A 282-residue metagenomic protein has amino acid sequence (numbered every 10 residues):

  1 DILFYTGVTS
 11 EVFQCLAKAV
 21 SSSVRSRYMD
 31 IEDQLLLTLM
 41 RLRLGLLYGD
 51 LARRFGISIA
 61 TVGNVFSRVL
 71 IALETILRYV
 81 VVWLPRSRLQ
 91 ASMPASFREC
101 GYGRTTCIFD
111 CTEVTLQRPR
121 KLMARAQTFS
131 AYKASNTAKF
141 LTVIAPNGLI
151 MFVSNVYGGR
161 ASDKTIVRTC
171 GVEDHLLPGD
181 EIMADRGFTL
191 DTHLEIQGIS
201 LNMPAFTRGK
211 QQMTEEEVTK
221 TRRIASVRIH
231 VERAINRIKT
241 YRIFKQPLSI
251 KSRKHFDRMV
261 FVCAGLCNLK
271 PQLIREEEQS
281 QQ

Functional and structural regions predicted by a protein language model:
D1-M29, R275-E276: Charged, often Cys/His-bearing segments associated with DNA-binding zinc-finger transcription factors
D30, Q34, L44-Q282: Short, well-ordered secondary-structure "scaffold" segments embedded in the functional core of diverse domains
M40-R41: Short helix-to-turn junction characteristic of helix-turn-helix DNA-binding domains, especially the helix
